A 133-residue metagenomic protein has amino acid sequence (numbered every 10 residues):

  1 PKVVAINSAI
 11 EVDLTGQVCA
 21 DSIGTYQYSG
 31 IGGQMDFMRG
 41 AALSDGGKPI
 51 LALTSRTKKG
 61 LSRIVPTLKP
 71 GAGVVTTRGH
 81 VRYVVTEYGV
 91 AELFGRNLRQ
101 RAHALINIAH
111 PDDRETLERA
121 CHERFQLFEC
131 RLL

Functional and structural regions predicted by a protein language model:
P1-L133: Conserved phosphate- and dinucleotide-binding cores of soluble alpha/beta proteins, encompassing both enzyme active
